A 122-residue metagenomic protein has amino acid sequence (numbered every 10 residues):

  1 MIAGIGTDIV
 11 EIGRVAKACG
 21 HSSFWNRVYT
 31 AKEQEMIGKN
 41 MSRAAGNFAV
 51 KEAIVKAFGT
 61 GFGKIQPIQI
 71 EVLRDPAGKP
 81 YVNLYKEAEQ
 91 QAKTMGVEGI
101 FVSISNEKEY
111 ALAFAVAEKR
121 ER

Functional and structural regions predicted by a protein language model:
M1-R122: Core catalytic alpha/beta fold that binds nucleotide/phospho-ligands
